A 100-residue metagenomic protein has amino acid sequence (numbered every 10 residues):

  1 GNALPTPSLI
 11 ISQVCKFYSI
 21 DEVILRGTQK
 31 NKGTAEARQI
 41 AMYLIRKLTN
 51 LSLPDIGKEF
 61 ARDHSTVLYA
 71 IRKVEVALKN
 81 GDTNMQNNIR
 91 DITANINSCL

Functional and structural regions predicted by a protein language model:
G1-N2, N80: A general boundary/transition motif marking the beginning of the first structured unit of a protein
A3-T28: Basic, low-complexity segments
V23-L100: Terminal-proximal interaction/regulatory segments of ATP-powered molecular machines
